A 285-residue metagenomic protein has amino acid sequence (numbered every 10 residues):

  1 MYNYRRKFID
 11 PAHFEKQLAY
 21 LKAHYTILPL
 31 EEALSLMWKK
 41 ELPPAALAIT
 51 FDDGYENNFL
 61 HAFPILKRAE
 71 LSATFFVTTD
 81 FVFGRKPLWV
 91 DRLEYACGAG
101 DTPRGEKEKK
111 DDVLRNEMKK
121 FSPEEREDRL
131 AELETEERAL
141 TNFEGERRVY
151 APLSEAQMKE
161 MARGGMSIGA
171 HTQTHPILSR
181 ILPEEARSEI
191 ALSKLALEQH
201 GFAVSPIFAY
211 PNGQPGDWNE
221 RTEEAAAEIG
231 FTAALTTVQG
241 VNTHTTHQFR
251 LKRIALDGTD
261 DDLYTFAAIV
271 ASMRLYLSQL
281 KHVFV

Functional and structural regions predicted by a protein language model:
M1-T50, N57-F59, L88-A96, R180-V285: C-terminal active-site subregion of NodB/CE4 polysaccharide deacetylases
T26-L30, S72-T78, G169, L235-T236: A structural signal for short, well-ordered beta-strand segments and their strand-loop junctions that often border
L42, Y55, L60-F76, K119-N142 (+2 more regions): CE4/NodB-like, metal-dependent polysaccharide N-deacetylase domain that modifies extracellular/periplasmic N-acetylated
P44-E108: Acidic/aromatic-lined carbohydrate-recognition and catalytic surfaces of CAZymes acting on diverse glycans
P64, K159, E223-E224: Alpha-helical segments flanking ligand/cofactor-binding loops in enzyme cores
T78-D80, Q173, Q239: Histidine-centered beta-alpha loop that forms part of the nucleotide-sugar donor binding/catalytic region in diverse
G84-G164: Extended, charge-rich helix/loop segments that form flexible, surface "patches" used to engage negatively charged
I177: Catalytic beta/alpha-barrel core
